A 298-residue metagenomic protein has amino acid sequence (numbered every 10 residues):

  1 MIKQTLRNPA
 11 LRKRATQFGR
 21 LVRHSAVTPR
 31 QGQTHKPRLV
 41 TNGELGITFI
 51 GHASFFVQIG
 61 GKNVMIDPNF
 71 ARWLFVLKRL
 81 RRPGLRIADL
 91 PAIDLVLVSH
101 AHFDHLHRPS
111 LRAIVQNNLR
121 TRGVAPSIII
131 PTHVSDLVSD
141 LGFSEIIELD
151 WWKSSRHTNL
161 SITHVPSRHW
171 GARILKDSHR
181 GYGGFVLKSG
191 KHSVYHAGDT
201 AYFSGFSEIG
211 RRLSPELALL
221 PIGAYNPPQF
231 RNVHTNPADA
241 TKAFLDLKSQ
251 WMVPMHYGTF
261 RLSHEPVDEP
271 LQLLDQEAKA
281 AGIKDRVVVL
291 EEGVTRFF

Functional and structural regions predicted by a protein language model:
M1-T28: Membrane-proximal basic amphipathic "stem/tether" segments
K3-Q4, L95, H102, P126-I129 (+2 more regions): Cap/insert and terminal regions of metallo-dependent hydrolase folds
L21-N42, I130-H192, Q272-V294, F298: Metallo-beta-lactamase
R30-V40, I50, F56-A101, H105-Q116 (+3 more regions): Pre-active-site segment of Zn-dependent metallo-hydrolases
E44-G46, R122-S127, H192-V194: Short active-site oxyanion
G46-F49, N63-D67, S161-S167, S193-D199: Active-site-proximal beta-strand elements of phosphoester/diester hydrolases
V57, D67, H100, H107 (+5 more regions): Divalent metal-coordination and catalytic microenvironments
P68-A71, H100-A101, H133-V134, V165-H169 (+3 more regions): Active-site metal-binding loops of divalent metal-dependent hydrolases
